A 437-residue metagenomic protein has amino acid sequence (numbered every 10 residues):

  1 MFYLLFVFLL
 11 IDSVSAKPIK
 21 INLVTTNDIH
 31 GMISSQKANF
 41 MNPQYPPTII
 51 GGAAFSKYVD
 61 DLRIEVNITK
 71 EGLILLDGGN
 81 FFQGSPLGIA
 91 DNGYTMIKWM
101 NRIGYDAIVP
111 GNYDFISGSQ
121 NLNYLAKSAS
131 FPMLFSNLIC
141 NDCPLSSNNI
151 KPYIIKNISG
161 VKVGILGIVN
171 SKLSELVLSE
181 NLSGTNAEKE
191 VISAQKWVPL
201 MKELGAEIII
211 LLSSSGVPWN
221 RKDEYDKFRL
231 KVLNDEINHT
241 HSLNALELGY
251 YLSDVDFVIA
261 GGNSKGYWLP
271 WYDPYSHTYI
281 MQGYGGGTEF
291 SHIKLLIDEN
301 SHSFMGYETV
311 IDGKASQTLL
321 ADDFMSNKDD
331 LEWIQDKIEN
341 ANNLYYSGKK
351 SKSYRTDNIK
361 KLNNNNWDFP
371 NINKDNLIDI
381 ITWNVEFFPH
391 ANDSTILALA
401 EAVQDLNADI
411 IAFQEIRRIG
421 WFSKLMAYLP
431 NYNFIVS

Functional and structural regions predicted by a protein language model:
M1, Q317, I338-E339, S347 (+1 more regions): Short linear sequence motifs
M1-V7, D12: Sec-dependent signal peptide recognition, specifically the positively charged N-region followed immediately by
M1-Y3, G51, D330: Alpha-helical structural motif
F2-L4, A54, N365, N384: A general marker of short, structured functional hotspots
A16-D322, N343, T356-L377, D393-L406 (+2 more regions): Acidic, metal/ion-coordinating pockets
M325-N358: Active-site nucleophile-His-acid catalytic modules used for acyl/amide transfer and hydrolysis across diverse enzymes
L377-H390: Amphipathic alpha-helical repeat scaffolds
